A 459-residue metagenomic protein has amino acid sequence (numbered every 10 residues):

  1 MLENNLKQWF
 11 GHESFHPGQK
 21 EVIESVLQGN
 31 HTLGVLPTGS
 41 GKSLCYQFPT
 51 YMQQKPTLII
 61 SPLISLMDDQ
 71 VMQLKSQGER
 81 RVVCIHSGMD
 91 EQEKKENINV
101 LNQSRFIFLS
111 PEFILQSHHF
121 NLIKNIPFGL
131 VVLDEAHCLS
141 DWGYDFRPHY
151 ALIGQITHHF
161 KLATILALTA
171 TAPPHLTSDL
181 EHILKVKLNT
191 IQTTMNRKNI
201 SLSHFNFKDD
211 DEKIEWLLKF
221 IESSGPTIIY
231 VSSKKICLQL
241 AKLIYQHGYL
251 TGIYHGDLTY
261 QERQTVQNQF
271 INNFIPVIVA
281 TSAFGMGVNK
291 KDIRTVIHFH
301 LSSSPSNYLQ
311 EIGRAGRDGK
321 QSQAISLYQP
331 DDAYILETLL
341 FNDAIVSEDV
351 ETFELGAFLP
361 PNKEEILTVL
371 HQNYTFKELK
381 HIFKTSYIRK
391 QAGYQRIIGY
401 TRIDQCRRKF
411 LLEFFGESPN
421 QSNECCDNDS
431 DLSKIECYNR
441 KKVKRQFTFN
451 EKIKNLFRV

Functional and structural regions predicted by a protein language model:
L2-C45, P49-K55, I60, S65-F108 (+2 more regions): Helicase motor core with emphasis on the C-terminal RecA-like subdomain
I228, K234-I236, Y249, N268-I275 (+2 more regions): C-terminal helicase lobe
